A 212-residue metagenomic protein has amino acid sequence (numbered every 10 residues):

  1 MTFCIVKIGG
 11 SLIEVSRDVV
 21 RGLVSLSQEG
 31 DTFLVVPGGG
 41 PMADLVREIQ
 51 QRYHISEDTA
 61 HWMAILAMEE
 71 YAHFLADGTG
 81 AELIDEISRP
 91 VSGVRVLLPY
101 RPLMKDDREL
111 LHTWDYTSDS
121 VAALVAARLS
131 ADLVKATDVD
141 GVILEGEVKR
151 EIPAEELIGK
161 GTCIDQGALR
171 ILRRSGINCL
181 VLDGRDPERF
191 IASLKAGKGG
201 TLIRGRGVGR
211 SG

Functional and structural regions predicted by a protein language model:
M1-G212: C-terminal catalytic "cap/lid" subdomain
